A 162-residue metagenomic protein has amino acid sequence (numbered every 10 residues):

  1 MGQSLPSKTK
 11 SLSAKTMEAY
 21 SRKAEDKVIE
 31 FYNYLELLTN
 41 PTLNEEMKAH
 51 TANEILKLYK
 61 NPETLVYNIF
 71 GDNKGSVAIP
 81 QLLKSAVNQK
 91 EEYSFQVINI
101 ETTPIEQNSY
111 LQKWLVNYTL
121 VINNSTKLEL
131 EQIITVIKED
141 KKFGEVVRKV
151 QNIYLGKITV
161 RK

Functional and structural regions predicted by a protein language model:
G2-A49: Short, low-complexity N-terminal intrinsically disordered segments enriched in polar/charged residues
Y20, Y32-Y34, Y59, Y67 (+5 more regions): Sequence-level detector for tyrosine residue identity
Y20-R22, V77-L83, K113-L120: Generic detector of short, locally flexible boundary/turn motifs and exposed helical patches
L35, A86, I134-K138: Hydrophobic, Leu/Ile/Phe/Ala-enriched alpha-helical segments that form helix-helix packing faces
E46-S94: Short solvent-exposed beta->alpha transition segments
E101-K162: Exposed beta-sheet edge and beta->alpha loop/turn motif
